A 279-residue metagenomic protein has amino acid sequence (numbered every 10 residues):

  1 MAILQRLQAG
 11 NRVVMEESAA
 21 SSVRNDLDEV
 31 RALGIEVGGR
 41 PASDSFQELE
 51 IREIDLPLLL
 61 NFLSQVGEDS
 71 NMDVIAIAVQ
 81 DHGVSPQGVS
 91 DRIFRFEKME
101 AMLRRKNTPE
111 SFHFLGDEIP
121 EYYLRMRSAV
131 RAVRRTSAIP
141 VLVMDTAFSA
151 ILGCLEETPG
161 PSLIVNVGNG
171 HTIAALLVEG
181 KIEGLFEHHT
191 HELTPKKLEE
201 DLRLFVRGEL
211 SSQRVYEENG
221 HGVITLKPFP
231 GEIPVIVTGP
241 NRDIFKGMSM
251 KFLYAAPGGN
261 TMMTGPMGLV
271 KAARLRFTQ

Functional and structural regions predicted by a protein language model:
M1-S162, H188-P195, G208-Q279: Nucleotide/phosphate-binding catalytic cleft detector across ATP-hydrolyzing and phosphate-transferring enzymes
E17, A175-D201: Catalytic or ion-translocation cores adjacent to nucleophile or general acid/base/metal-coordination motifs in diverse
P159-E179: Gly/Thr-rich phosphate-binding beta-strand-loop-beta motif of the actin/hexokinase/Hsp70
R203-V206: Compact beta-rich and alpha/beta scaffold cores in large eukaryotic transport/transcription complexes and associated
